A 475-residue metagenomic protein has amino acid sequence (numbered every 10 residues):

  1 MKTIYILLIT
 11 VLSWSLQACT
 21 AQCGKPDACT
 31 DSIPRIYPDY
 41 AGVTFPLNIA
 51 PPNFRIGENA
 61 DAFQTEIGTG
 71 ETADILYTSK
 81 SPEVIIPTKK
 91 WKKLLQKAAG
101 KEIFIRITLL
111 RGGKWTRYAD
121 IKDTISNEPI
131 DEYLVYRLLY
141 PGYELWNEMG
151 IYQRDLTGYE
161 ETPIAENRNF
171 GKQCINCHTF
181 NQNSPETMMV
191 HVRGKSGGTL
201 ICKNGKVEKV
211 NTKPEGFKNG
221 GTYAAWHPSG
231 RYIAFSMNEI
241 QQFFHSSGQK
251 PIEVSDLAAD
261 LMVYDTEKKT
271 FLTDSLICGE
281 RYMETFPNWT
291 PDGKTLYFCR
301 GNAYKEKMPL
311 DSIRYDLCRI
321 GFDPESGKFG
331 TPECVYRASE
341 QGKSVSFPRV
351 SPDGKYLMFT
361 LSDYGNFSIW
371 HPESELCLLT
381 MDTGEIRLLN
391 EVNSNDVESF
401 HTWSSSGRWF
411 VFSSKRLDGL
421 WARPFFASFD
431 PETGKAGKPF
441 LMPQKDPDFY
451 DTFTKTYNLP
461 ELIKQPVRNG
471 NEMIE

Functional and structural regions predicted by a protein language model:
M1-P26: Bacterial Sec-dependent N-terminal signal peptides
C19-E475: Sequence signature of WD/YWTD-type beta-propeller architectures
